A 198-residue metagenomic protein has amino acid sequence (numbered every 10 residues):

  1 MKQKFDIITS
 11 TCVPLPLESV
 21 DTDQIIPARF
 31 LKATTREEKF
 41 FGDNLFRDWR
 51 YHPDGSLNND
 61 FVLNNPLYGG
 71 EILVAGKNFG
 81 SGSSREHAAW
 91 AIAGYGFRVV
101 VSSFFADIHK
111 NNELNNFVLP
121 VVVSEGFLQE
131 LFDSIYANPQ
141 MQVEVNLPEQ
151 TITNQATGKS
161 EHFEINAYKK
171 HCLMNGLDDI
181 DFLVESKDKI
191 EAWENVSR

Functional and structural regions predicted by a protein language model:
M1-G76, G80-R198: Cytosolic catalytic domains that perform sulfur/thiol-centered chemistry
